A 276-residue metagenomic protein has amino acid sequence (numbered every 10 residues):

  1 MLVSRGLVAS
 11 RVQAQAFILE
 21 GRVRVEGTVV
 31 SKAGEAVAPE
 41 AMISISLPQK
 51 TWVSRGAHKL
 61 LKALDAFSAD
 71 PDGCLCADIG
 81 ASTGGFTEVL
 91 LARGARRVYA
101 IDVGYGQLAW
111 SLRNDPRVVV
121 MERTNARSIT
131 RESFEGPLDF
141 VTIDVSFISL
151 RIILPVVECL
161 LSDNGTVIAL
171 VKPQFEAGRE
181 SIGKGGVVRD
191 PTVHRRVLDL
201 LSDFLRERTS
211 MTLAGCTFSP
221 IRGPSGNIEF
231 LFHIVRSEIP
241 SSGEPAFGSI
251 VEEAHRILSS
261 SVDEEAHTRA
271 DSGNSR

Functional and structural regions predicted by a protein language model:
M1-A41, L75-C76: A basic, amphipathic helix-loop patch mediating RNA/tRNA/ribosome contacts
G6-L7, D65-D72, F134-E135: Glycine-rich helix-loop-beta junction characteristic of Rossmann-like nucleotide cofactor-binding loops
P71-S82: Conserved class I S-adenosyl-L-methionine
T83-G94: Conserved SAM-binding loop of SAM-dependent methyltransferases across substrates and taxa, primarily the Class I
R96-I152: S-adenosyl-L-methionine
R151-I168: A short glycine-rich, Lys/Arg-flanked "PGG" loop and its adjoining helix->strand segment in the class I
P173-D190: Short, glycine-/aromatic-enriched active-site segment of Class I SAM-dependent methyltransferases
I228, H233-R276: Flexible, glycine-/basic-rich loop-and-beta segments that form/coincide with the SAM-dependent methyltransferase
